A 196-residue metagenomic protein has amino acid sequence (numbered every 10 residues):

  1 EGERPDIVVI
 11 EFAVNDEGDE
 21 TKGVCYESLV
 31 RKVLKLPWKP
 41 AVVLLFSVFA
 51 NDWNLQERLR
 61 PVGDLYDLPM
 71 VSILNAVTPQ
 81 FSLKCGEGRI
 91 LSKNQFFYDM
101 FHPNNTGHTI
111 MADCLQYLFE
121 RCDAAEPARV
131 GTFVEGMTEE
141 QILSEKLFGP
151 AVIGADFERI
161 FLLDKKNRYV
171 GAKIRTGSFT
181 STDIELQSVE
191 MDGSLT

Functional and structural regions predicted by a protein language model:
E1-G131: Alpha-helical cap/lid subdomain in secreted, periplasmic, or secretory-pathway luminal O-acyl-processing enzymes
M100, T109-T196: Conserved catalytic region of serine esterases and O-acyltransferases that act on ester linkages in lipids
